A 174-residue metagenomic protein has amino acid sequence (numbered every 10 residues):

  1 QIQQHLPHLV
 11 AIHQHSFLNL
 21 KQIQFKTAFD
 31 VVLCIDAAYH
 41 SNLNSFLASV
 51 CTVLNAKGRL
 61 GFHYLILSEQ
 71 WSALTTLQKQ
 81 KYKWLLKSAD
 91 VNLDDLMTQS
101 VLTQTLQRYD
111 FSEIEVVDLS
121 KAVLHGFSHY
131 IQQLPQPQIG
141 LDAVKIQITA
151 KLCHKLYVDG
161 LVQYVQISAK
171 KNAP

Functional and structural regions predicted by a protein language model:
H5-N19: Conserved SAM-binding strand-loop segment of SAM-dependent methyltransferases
K21-V32: A short acidic, Gly/Pro-enriched loop at the edge of an enzyme's catalytic core that lines a small-molecule cofactor
D30-N44: A short SAM/SAH-binding and catalytic strip from SAM-dependent methyltransferases
N44-R59: A short glycine-rich, Lys/Arg-flanked "PGG" loop and its adjoining helix->strand segment in the class I
R59-L86: Conserved class I S-adenosyl-L-methionine
L85-V101: Acceptor-substrate binding/catalytic loop of class I
S100-L119: A SAM-dependent methyltransferase catalytic signature shared across enzymes that methylate proteins
E115-P174: Conserved Class I S-adenosyl-L-methionine
